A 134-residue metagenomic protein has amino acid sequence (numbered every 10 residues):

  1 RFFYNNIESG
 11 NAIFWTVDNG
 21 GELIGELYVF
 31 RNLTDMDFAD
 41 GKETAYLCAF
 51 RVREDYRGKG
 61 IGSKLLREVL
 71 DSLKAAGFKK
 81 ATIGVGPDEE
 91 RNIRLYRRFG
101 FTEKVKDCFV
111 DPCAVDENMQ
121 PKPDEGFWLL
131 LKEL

Functional and structural regions predicted by a protein language model:
R1-E54, L66-R67, E133-L134: Acetyl-CoA-dependent GNAT
A12, P123-L129: Short hydrophobic/aromatic beta-strand or adjacent loop that forms the aromatic wall/cage of a ligand/substrate-binding
V52, G58-D71, R94-R98: Conserved acetyl-CoA-binding loop-helix of GNAT-fold acetyltransferases
V52, G86-P87: Short amphipathic helical patch at the helix-1/turn junction of helix-turn-helix
G62, L66, D88-N92, C108-V115: Short glycine/proline-centered loop/turn elements that form peptide/ligand docking sites
L73-V85: Conserved GNAT acetyl-CoA-binding A-motif
T82-V85, R97, T102-P121: Conserved catalytic-core motifs of GNAT/GCN5-like acyltransferases
